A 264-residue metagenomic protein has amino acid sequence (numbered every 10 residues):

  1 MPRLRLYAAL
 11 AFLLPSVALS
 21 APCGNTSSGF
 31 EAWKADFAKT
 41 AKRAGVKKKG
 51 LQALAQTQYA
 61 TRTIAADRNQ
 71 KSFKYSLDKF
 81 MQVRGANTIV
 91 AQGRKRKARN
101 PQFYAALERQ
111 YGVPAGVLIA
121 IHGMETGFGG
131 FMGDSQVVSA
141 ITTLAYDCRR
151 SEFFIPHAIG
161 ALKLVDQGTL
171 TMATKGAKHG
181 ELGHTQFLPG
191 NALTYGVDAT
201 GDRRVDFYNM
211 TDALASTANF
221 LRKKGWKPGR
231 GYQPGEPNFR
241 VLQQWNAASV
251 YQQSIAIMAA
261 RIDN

Functional and structural regions predicted by a protein language model:
M1-A8: Bacterial N-terminal signal peptides that target proteins for export
A11-F12: Hydrophobic alpha-helical transmembrane segments of integral membrane proteins, especially lipid-exposed positions
P15-S20: N-terminal signal peptide c-region/cleavage motif recognized by signal peptidases
P22-T57: N-terminal mature-domain "stem" immediately C-terminal to a signal peptide or N-terminal signal-anchor/transmembrane
V46-N264: Catalytic glycan-binding domains that act on GlcNAc-containing polysaccharides
